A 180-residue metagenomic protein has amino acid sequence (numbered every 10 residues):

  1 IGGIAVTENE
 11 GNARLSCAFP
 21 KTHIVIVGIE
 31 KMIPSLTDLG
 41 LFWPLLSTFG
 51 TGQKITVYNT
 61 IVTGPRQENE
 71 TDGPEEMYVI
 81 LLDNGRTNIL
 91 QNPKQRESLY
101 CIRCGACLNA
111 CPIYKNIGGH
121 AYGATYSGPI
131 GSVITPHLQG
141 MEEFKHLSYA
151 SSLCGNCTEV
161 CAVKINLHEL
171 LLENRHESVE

Functional and structural regions predicted by a protein language model:
I1-K94: The feature marks the mature, well-folded catalytic cores of soluble enzymes
G3, A106, P129-S132: Gly/Ser/Thr-rich helix-start
V27, K31, L99, A162: Conserved aromatic-histidine-acidic binding/catalytic patches
T37-G40, G105, H168-L171, R175: Predominant activation on well-ordered alpha-helical scaffold segments within soluble catalytic domains
G40-T51, L108-C111, K115, T158 (+1 more regions): Structural signal for hydrophobic packing residues in well-ordered secondary-structure cores of soluble enzyme domains
N69-S98, I113-E180: Ferredoxin-type iron-sulfur electron-transfer modules in oxidoreductases and energy-metabolism complexes
C101, G105-L108: Phosphate-binding glycine-rich loops and their immediate beta-loop-alpha structural context
